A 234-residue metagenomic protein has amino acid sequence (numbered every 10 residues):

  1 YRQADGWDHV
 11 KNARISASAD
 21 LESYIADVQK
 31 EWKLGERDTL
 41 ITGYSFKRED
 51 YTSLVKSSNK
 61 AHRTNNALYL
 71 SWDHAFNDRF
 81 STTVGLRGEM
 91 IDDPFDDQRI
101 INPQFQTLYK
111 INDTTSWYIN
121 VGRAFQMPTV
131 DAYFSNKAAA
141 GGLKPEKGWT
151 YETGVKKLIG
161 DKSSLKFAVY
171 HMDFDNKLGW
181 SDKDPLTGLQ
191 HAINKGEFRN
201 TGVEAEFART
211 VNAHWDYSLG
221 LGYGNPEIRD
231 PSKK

Functional and structural regions predicted by a protein language model:
Y1-D97, P103, L108-K110, S163-Y170 (+2 more regions): Face-selective signature of the C-terminal outer-membrane beta-barrel domain
A4-V10, R48-V55, D93-D97, T114-W117 (+3 more regions): Outer-membrane beta-barrel proteins
V10-A17, Q29, T52-K60, G88-P94 (+5 more regions): Extracellular loop and loop/strand-boundary signature of outer-membrane beta-barrel proteins
A19, D96, K110, S116 (+2 more regions): Outer-membrane beta-barrel signature, preferentially recognizing the C-terminal barrel domain of Gram-negative
G43, G88, G154, A205 (+1 more regions): Small side chains
Y44-R48, R123, H171, D182 (+1 more regions): Short, small-residue-rich loop/turn micro-motifs
A75-S81, H171-D173, I193-K234: Gram-negative outer-membrane beta-barrel transporters
N102-P103, N136: Glycine-rich, phosphate-binding/catalytic loops in enzymes
